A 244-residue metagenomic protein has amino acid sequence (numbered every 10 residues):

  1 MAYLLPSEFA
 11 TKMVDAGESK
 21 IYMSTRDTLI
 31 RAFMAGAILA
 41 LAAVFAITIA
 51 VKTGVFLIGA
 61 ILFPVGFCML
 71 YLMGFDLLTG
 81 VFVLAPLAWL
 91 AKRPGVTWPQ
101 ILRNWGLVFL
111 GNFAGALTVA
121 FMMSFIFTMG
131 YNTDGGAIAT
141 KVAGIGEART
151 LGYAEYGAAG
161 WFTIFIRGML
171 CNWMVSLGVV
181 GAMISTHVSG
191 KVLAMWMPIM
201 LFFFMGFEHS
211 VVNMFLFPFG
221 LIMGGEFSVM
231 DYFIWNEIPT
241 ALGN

Functional and structural regions predicted by a protein language model:
A2-G243: Alpha-helical transmembrane segments and their helix-helix packing motifs
